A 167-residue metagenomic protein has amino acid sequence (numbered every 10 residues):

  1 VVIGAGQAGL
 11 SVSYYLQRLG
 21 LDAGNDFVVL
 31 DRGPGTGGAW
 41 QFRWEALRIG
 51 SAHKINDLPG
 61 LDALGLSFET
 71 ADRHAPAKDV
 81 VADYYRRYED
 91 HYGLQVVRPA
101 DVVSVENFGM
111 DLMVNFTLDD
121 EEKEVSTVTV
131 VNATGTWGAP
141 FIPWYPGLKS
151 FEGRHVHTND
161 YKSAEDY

Functional and structural regions predicted by a protein language model:
V1-V29: N-terminal Rossmann-like FAD-binding beta1-loop-alpha1 element of flavoenzymes
V12-S13, A39, F141-P143: Short glycine-/acidic-enriched loop or helix-start segments at secondary-structure transitions that form or flank
L16, F42-A46, W144-K149: Short, glycine/charged-enriched secondary-structure capping and boundary segments
D26, Q95, R154-H155: Conserved beta-strand segments of alpha/beta enzyme cores
R32-Y84: Glycine-rich active-site loop/strand segments that organize a redox cofactor
A63-E69, A77-V80, T134-Y167: Glycine-rich dinucleotide-binding loop and its adjacent helix/turn
A71-T136: Feature captures the FAD/FMN-dependent oxidoreductase FAD-binding
